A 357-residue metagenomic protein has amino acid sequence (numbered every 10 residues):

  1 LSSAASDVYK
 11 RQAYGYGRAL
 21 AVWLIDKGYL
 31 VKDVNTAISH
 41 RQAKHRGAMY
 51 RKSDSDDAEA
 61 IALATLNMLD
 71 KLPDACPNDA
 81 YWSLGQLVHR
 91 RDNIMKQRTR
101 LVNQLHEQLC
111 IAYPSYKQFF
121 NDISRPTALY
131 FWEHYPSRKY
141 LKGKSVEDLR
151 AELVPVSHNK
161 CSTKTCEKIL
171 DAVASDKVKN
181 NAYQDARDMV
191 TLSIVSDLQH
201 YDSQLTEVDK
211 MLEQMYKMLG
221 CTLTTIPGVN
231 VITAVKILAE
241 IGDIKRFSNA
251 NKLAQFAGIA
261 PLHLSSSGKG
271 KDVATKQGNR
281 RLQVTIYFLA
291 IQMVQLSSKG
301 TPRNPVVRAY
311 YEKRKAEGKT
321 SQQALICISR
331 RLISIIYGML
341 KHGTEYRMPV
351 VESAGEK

Functional and structural regions predicted by a protein language model:
L1-Y9: Single conserved hydrophobic/aromatic residue that forms the stacking wall/gate of nucleotide- or nucleobase-binding
K10-L20, G270, A274: Acidic, metal-coordinating catalytic cores used for nucleic-acid/nucleotide bond scission and strand-transfer chemistry
K32-P73, E133, S137, K269-Q277: Short alpha-helix plus adjacent loop in nuclease-associated cores
A62-Q86, V173-V178: A short, charged helix-loop
D92-L219: Glycine-rich, often acidic, oxyanion-interacting loops/wings at catalytic, nucleic-acid, or phospho-protein interfaces
T222-T225, V231-E317, S321, E356-K357: Phosphate-backbone recognition surface of nucleic-acid-processing proteins
K315-K357: Basic, amphipathic alpha-helical segments enriched in Lys/Arg and hydrophobic/aromatic residues
